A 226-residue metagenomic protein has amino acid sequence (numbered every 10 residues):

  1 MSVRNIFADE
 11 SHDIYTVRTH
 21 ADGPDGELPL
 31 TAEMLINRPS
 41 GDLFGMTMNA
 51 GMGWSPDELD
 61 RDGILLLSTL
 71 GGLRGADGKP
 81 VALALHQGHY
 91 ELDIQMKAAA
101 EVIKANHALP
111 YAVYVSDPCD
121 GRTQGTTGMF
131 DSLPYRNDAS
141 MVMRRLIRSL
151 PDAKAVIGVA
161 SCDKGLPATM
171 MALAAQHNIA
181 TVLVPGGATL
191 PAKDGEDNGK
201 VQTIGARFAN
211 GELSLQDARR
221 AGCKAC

Functional and structural regions predicted by a protein language model:
M1-C226: Metallocofactor- and cofactor-centric catalytic cores in central/energy metabolism, strongly enriched
